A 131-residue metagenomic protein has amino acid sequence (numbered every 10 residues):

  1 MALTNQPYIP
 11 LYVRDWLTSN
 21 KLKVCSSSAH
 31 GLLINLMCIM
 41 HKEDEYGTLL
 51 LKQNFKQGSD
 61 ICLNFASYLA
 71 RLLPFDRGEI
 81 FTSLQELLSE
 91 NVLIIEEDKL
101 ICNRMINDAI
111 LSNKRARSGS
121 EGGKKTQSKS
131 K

Functional and structural regions predicted by a protein language model:
M1-A109: Positively charged, structured surface patches that bind polyanionic biopolymers
R104-K131: Basic DNA-binding region of bZIP-type proteins
